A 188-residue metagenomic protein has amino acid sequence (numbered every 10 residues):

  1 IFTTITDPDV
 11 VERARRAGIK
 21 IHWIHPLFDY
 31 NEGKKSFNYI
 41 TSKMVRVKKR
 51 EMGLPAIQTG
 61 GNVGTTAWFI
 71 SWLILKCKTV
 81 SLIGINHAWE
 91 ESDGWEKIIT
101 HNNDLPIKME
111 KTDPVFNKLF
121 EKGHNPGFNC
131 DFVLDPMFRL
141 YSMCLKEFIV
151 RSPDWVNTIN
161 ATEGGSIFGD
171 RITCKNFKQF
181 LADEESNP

Functional and structural regions predicted by a protein language model:
I1-P188: Metal-ion/cofactor- or nucleotide/acyl-coenzyme-handling active-site neighborhoods
